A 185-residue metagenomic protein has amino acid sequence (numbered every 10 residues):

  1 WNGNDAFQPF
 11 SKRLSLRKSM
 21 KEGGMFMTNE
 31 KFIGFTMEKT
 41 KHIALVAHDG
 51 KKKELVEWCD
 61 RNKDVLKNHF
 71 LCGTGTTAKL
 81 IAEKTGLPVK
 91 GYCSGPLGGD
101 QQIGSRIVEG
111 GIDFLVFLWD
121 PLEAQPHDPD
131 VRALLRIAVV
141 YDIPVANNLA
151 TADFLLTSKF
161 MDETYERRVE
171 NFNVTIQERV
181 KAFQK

Functional and structural regions predicted by a protein language model:
P9, R13: Cationic, low-complexity basic patches in intrinsically disordered or flexible, solvent-exposed regions
N68-A78: Short internal beta-strands
F70, L87-G98, E166-V169: Short hydrophobic/aromatic-enriched beta-strand-loop microsegments
L71, L134-L155: Short, acidic/small-residue loops that bind anionic groups at enzyme active sites
C72-T74, G91-C93, F117, V145-L149: General beta-strand structural signal in soluble alpha/beta enzymes
D100-I137: Mid-chain, well-packed structural core segment of small domains
A150-A182: Short, glycine-/small-residue-rich phosphate/pyrophosphate-handling segment
